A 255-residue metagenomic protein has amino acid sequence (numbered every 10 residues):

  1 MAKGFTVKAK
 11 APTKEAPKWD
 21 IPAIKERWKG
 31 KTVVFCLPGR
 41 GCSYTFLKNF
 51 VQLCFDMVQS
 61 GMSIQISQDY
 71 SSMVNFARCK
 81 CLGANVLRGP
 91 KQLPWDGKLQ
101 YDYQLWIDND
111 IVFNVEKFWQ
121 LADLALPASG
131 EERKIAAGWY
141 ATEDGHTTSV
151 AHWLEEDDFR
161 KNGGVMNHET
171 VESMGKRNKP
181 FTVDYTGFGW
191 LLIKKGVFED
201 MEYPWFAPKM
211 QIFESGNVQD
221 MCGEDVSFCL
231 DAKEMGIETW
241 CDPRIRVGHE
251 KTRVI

Functional and structural regions predicted by a protein language model:
A2-S72, F76: N-proximal low-complexity "stem/linker" segments adjacent to membrane-targeting elements
N49-Q52, K80, Q120, S227: Alpha-helical elements of Rossmann-like donor-binding domains used by nucleotide-donor carbohydrate transfer enzymes
V74-G97, L230: Short, conserved alpha-helix that lines the donor NDP-sugar binding/gating region of sugar-transfer enzymes
L82, N114-M210: Conserved catalytic core of nucleotide-sugar-dependent glycosyltransferases
K91-V112: Short beta-strand-to-loop acidic/aromatic patch adjacent to the donor-nucleotide binding site
Y101, G130-R133, I237: Short, high-confidence coil segments that cap the C-terminus of an alpha-helix and link into the following beta-strand
T182, P204-A207, I212-H249, R253-I255: Catalytic donor-sugar/metal-binding loop of nucleotide-sugar-dependent glycosyltransferases
